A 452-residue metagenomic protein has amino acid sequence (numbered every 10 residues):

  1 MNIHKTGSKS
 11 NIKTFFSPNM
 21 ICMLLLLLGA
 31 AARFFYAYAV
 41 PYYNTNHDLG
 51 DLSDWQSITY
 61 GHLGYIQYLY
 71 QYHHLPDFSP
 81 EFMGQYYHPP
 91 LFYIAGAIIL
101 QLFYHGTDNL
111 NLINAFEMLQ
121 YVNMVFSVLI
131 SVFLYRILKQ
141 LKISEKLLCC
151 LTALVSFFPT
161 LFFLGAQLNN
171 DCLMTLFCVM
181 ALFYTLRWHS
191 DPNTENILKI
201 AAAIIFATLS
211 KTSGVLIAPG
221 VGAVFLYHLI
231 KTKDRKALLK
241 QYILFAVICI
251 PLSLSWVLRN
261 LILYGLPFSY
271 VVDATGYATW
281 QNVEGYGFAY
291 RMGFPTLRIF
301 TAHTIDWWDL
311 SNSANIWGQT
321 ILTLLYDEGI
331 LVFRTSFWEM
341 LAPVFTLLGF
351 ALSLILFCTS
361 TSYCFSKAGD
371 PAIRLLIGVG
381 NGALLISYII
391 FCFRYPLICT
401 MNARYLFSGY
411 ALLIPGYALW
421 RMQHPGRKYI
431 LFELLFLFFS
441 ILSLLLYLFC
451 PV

Functional and structural regions predicted by a protein language model:
S17-T59, P80, A246-G265, L385 (+1 more regions): Transmembrane signal-anchor helices characteristic of membrane glycosylation enzymes that use polyprenol
F34-Y87, L91, I99-G106, V283-E284: Extracytosolic helix-loop segments that constitute the early lumenal/periplasmic catalytic or substrate-binding loops
G106-N114, V132-F157, L176: Transmembrane-helix signature of polytopic, membrane-embedded enzymes that assemble or transfer cell-envelope glycans
E117-K142, M180, C358-S362: Transmembrane-helix motifs of polytopic, lipid-linked glycan transferases
F133-R136, L173-S190, A202-I204, L412-G416: Specific aromatic-rich, kink-prone transmembrane helix
Q140-K142, A181-K199, A207, L229-K231: Membrane-interface transmembrane helices that cradle and orient dolichyl/undecaprenyl
Y184-S190, I217-I250, I262: Perimembrane helix-loop-helix junctions
K240-I355: Membrane-lumen/periplasm interface segments of specific transmembrane helices in polyprenyl phosphate-linked
